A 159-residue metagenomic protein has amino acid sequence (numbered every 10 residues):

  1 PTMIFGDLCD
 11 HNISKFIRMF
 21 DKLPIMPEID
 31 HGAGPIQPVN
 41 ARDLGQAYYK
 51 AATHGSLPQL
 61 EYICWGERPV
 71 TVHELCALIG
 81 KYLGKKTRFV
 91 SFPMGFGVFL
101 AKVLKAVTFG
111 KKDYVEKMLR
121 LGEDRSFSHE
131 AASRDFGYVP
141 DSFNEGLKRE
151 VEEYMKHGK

Functional and structural regions predicted by a protein language model:
P1, H31, V90-F92: Conserved beta-strand termini and adjacent loop/short-helix elements that scaffold enzyme active sites in alpha/beta
P1, W65-G66, E123: A secondary-structure boundary/capping signal
P1-D7: Conserved beta-loop-beta element that borders a ligand/cofactor-binding pocket
D7-D10, G32, Q37-G45, E61 (+2 more regions): Conserved loop-to-helix N-cap of the C-terminal "lid" that shapes the substrate pocket in Rossmann-like
I13, I25-A41, V103-S126: Low-complexity, charge- and small-residue-enriched intrinsically disordered regions
R18-V39, A47-A51, G55-S56, I63: A conserved pocket-lining segment of Rossmann-fold NAD(P)-dependent short-chain dehydrogenase/reductase
K50-D113, H129, D135-K159: Mid/C-terminal beta-alpha module of Rossmann-like enzyme folds, strongest in SDR-family dehydrogenases/epimerases
